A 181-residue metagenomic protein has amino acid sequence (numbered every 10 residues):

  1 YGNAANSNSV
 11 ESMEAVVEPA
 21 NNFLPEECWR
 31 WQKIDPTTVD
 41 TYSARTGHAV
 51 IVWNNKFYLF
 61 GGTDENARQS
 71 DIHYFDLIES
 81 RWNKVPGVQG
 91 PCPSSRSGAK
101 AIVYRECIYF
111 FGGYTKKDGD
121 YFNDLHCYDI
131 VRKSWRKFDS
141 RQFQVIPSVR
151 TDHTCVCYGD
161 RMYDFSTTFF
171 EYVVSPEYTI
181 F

Functional and structural regions predicted by a protein language model:
Y1-F181: Kelch-like beta-propeller repeat domains
